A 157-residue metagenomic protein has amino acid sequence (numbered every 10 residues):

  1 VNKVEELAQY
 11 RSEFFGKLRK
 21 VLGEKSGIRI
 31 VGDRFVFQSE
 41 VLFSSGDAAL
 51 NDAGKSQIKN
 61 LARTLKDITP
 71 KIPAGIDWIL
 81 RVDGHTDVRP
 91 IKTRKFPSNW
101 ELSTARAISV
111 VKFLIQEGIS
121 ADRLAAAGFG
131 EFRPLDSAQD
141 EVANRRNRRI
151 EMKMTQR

Functional and structural regions predicted by a protein language model:
V1-R29: Extracellular/lumenal/periplasmic "stalk" regions immediately C-terminal to a signal peptide or transmembrane helix
V4-A8, S12, L42-L65, T69 (+1 more regions): Periplasmic OmpA-like peptidoglycan-binding domain that tethers envelope proteins to the cell wall
K17, V21, T64, I68-K71: Generic non-transmembrane alpha-helical segments
E24-G32, T93-S98: Short N-terminal helix-initiation segments at or just after the protein's N-terminus
G27, V31-L42, P73-D77, G84: Short, charged, surface-exposed interaction patches
